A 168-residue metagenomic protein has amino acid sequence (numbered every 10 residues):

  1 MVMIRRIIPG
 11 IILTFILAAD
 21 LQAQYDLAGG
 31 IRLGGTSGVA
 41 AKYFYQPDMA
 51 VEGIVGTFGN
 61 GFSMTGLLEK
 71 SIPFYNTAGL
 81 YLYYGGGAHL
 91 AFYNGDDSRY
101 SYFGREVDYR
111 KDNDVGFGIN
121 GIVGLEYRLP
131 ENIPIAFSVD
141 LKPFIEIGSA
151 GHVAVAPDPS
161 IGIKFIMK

Functional and structural regions predicted by a protein language model:
M1-I7: Positively charged n-region of N-terminal signal peptides that target proteins for export
I7-I11, L21: Cleavable N-terminal signal peptides
I16-A23: Sec/Tat signal peptide C-region and signal peptidase I cleavage site
Q24, T36-G38, N60, P73-Y75 (+3 more regions): Sequence/structural signature of outer-membrane beta-barrel proteins
Y25, L33-S37, N60-M64, L80 (+2 more regions): Residues that define the transmembrane beta-barrel architecture of outer-membrane proteins
Y25-G29, A50-V51: Short active-site oxyanion
Y43-V139: Gram-negative (and chloroplast) outer-membrane scaffold detector with strong preference for beta-barrel transmembrane
P130-K168: Predominantly the C-terminal beta-signal and adjacent terminal strand-loop region of outer-membrane beta-barrel
